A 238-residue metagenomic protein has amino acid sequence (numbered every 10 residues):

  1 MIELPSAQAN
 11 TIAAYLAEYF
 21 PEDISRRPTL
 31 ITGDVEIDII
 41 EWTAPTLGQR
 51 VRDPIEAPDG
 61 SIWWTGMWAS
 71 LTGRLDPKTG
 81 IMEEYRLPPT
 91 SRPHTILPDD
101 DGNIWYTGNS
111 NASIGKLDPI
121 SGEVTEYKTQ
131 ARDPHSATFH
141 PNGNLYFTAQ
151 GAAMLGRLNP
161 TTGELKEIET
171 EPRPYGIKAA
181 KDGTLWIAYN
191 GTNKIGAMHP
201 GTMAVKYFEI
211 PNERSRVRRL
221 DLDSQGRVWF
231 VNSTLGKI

Functional and structural regions predicted by a protein language model:
I2-P28, G60, V228: C-terminal capping alpha-helices of c-type cytochrome domains
L30-G48: A short helix->beta-strand "capping" segment at the edge of beta-propeller domains
I40-A44, I81-R86, E123-K128, E164-E169 (+1 more regions): A short beta-strand motif characteristic of beta-propeller blades
L47-D59, P89-D101, Q130-N142, E171-D182 (+1 more regions): Beta-rich, blade/repeat-based domains predominating in secreted/periplasmic proteins but also intracellular
I62-W68, I104-N111, L145-A152, L185-G191 (+1 more regions): Conserved beta-strand positions in repeat-built beta-propeller and related beta-rich domains
G66-K78: Beta-propeller domains
T72-L75, K116-L117, G156-L158, G196-M198 (+1 more regions): Hydrophobic/aromatic beta-strand positions that recur at structurally equivalent sites within the blades
D76-G80, D118-G122, N159-G163, H199-M203: Short loop/turn segments that connect beta-strands within beta-propeller blades
